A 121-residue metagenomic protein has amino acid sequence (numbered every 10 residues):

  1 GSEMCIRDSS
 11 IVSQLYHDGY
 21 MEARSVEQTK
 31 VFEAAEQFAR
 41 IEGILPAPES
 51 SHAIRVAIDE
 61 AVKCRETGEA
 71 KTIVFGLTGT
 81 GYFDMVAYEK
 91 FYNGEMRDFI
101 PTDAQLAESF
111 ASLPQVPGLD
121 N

Functional and structural regions predicted by a protein language model:
G1-I6: Short, small-residue-biased leader/transition segments that mark boundaries at the very start of proteins
R7-S10, G81-F83: Short, acidic Gly/Pro/Ser/Thr-rich loop/turn segments
S9-E66: Active-site-adjacent helical/loop segments in soluble small-molecule enzymes
I58-P117: Catalytic phosphate/nucleotide-handling subdomain of diverse soluble enzymes
